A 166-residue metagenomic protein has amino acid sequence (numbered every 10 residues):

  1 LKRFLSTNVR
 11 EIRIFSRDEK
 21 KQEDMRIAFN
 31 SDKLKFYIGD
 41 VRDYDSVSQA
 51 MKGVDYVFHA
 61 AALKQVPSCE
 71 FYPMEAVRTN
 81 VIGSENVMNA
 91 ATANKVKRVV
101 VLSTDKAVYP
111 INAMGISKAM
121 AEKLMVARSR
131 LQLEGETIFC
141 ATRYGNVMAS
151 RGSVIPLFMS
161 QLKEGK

Functional and structural regions predicted by a protein language model:
L1-N8: Canonical Rossmann dinucleotide-binding motif of NAD(H)/NADP(H)-dependent dehydrogenases/reductases, specifically
N8-K21: Conserved glycine-rich Rossmann-like NAD(P)H-binding loop of the short-chain dehydrogenase/reductase
S16, I38, R78: Conserved residues in the N-terminal Rossmann fold of short-chain dehydrogenase/reductase
K20, R42, K64, I82 (+1 more regions): Adenine-nucleotide cofactor-binding loop residues
N30, K35-Y56: Conserved Rossmann-fold cofactor-binding substructure of NAD(P)-dependent oxidoreductases
F36, A76, V99, F139-T142: Hydrophobic/aromatic anchor residues within beta-strands of the central parallel beta-sheet of Rossmann-like
H59, L63-A119, K123, A127: Conserved Rossmann-fold NAD(P)-dependent oxidoreductase catalytic core, especially the SDR/UDP-sugar
A113-M114, A119-K166: NAD(P)-dependent short-chain dehydrogenase/reductase
